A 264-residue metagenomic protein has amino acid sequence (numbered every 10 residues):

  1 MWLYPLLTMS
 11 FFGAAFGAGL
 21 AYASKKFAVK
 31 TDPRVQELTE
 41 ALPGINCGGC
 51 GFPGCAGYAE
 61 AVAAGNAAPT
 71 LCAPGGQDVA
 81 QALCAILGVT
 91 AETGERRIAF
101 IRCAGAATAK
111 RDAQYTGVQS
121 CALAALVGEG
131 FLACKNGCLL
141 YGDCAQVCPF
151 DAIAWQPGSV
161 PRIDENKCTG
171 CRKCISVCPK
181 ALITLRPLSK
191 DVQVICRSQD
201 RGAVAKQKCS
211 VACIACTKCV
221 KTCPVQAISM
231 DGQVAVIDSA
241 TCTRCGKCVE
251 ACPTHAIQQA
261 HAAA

Functional and structural regions predicted by a protein language model:
M1-T222, Q226, A251, H255-A264: Ferredoxin-type iron-sulfur electron-transfer modules and their immediate structural context
M230: A Rossmann-like FAD-binding core segment of flavoenzymes
A235: Glycan-recognition and catalytic cores of secretory/periplasmic carbohydrate-active enzymes
